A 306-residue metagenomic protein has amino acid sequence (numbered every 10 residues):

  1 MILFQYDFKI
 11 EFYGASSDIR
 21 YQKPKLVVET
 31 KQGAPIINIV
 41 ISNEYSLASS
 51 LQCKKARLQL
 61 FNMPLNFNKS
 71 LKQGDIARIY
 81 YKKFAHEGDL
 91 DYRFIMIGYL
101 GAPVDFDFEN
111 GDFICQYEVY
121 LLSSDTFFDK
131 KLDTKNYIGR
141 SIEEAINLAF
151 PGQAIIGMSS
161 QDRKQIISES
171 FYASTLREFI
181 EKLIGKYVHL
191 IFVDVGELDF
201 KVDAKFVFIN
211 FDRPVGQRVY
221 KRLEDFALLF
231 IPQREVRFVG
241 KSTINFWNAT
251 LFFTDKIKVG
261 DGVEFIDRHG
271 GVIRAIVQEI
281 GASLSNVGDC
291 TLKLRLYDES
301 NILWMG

Functional and structural regions predicted by a protein language model:
M1-L122, F246, I276: Assembly/oligomerization scaffold segments
I41-K72, N210-G306: An acidic/polar, Gly/Ser/Thr-rich interaction patch typically located in mid-to-C-terminal regions of proteins
G74-I76, G139, G260: Glycine-centered loop/turn motifs
I95, I114-Q116, K201, V272 (+1 more regions): Short edge beta-strand segments in beta-sheet-rich domains
D107-F128, I156-R234: Short beta-strand-centered interaction patches in the first periplasmic/extracellular domains of large envelope
E109-K131, G288-G306: Short solvent-exposed strand/turn elements
T134: Glycine-rich loop/hinge motif
Y137-Q153, Y172-V188, I257: Polar, S/T/G-rich
